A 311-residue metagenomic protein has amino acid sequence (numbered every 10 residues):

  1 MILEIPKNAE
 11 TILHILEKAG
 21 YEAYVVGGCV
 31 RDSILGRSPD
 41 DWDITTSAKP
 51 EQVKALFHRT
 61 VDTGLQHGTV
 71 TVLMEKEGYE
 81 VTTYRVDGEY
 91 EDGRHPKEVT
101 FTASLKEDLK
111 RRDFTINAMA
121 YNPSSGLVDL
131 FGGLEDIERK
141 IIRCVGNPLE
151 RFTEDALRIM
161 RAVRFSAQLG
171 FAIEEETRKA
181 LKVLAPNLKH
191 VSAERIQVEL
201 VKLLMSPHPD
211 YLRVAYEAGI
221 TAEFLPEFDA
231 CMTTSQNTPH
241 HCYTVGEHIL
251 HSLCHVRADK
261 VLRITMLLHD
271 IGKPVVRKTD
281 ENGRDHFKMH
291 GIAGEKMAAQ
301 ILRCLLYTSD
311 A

Functional and structural regions predicted by a protein language model:
M1-A311: Catalytic cores of the polymerase beta-like nucleotidyltransferase superfamily and closely associated nucleotide
